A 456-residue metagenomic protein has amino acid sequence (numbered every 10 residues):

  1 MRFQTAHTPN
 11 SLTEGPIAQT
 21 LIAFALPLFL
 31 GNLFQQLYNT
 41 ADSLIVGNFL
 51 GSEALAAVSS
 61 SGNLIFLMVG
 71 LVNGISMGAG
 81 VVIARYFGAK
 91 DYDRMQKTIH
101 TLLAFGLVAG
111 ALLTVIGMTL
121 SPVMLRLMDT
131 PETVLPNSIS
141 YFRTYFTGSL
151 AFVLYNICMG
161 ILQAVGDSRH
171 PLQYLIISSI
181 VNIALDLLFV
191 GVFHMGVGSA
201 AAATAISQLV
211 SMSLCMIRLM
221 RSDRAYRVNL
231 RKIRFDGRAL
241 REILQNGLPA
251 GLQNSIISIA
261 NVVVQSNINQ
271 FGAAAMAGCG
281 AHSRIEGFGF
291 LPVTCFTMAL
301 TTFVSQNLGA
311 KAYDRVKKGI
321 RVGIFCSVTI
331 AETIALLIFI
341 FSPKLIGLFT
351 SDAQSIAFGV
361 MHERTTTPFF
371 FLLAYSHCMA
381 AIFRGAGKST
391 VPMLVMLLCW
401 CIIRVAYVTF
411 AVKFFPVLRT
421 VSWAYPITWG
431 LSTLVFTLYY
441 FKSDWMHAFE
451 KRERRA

Functional and structural regions predicted by a protein language model:
M1-A25, I83-L150, V192-L248, V304-F369 (+1 more regions): Short alpha-helical transmembrane segments in multi-pass integral membrane proteins
E14, A18-L37, A41, L64-L71 (+8 more regions): Residue-level signal for short hydrophobic patches within transmembrane helices of multi-pass membrane transporters
A23-D42, T144, Y155, S178 (+5 more regions): Transmembrane helical elements of multi-pass membrane transporters/channels
L28, N32, L44, N48 (+17 more regions): Transmembrane alpha-helix boundary and packing residues in multipass membrane permease domains and related
L33, L37-A56, L125-E132, L188-M195 (+5 more regions): Helix-terminus/linker motif at the lipid-water interface of multi-pass membrane proteins
S52-N63, F142, A201, A273-F288 (+2 more regions): Small-residue hotspots at the loop-to-helix junctions and early N-terminal turns of transmembrane alpha-helices
L55-V115, F152-P171, Q265, G278-S342 (+1 more regions): Small-residue-rich hydrophobic transmembrane alpha-helices
S76, T144-Q163, P171-S179, A200-C215 (+4 more regions): Short runs within selected transmembrane alpha-helices of multi-pass transporters and secretion channels
